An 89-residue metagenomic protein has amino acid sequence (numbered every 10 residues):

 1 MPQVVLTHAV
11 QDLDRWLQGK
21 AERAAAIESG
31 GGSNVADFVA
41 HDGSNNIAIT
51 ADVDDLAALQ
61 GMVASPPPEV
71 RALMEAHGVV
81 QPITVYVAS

Functional and structural regions predicted by a protein language model:
M1-V4: Short structural boundary motif marking the start of a folded domain
T7-A9, T50-D52: Short hydrophobic/aromatic beta-strand micro-patches that form the beta-sheet surface supporting nucleotide- or nucleic
A9-G19: Short, surface-exposed ligand-recognition loops at beta-strand->loop->(often short) alpha-helix junctions that present
L17-A36, D52-Y86: An amphipathic, aromatic/His-enriched active-site/gating alpha helix that lines ligand/cofactor pockets
F38-H41, A88: Short beta-strand micro-motifs enriched in acidic
H41-G43, D52-V53: Short hydrophobic/aromatic segments of transmembrane alpha-helices and their interfaces
D42-N45, V79-V80: Short acidic/glycine-enriched loop/turn segments that link adjacent beta-strands
